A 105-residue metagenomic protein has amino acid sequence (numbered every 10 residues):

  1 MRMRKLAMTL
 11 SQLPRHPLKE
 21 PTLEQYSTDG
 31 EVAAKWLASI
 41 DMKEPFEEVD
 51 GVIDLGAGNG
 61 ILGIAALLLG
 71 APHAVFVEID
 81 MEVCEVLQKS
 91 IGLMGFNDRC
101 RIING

Functional and structural regions predicted by a protein language model:
M1-G105: Class I S-adenosyl-L-methionine-dependent methyltransferase catalytic core
